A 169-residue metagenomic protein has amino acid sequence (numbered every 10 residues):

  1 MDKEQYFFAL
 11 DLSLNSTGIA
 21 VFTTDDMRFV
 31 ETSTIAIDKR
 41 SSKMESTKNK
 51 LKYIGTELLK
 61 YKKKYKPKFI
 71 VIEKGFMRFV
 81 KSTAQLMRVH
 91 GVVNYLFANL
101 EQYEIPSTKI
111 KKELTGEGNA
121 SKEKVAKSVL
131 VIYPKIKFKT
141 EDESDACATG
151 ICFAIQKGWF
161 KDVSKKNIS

Functional and structural regions predicted by a protein language model:
M1-S169: Phosphate- and other anionic-substrate recognition elements at nucleic-acid/protein interfaces
